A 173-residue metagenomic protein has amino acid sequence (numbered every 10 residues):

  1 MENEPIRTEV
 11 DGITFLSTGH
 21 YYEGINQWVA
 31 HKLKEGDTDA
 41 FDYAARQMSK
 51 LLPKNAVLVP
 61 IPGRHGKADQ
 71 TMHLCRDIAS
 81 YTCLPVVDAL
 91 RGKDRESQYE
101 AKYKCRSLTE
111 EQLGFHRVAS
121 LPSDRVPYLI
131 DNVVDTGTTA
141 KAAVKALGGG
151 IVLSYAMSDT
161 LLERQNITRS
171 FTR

Functional and structural regions predicted by a protein language model:
M1-V57, R91-S123: Active-site-facing substrate-recognition patch
K34-E35, P62-K67: Short histidine/acidic/glycine/proline-rich micro-motifs that form metal- and phosphate-coordinating active-site loops
K50, S80, K145-G149: Short, well-ordered alpha-helices that flank and scaffold nucleotide-derived cofactor binding pockets
K54-R64, P127-Y128: Short glycine-rich phosphate-binding loop at a beta-alpha junction
V59, C75, V152: Residue-level signal for inorganic ion chemistry
A68-M72, R76: Short, surface-exposed alpha-helical segments at coil->helix boundaries
P85-V86: Hydrophobic beta-strand scaffold residues
A89, Q98-R173: PRPP/pyrophosphate-binding module of the type I phosphoribosyltransferase fold
